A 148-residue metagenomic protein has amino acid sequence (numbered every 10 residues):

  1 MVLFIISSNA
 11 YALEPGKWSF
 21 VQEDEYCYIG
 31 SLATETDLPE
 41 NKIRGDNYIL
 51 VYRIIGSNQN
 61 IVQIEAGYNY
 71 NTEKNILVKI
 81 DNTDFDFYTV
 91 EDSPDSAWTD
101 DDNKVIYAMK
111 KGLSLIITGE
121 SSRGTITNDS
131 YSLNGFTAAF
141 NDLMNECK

Functional and structural regions predicted by a protein language model:
I5-N9: N-terminal signal peptide c-region/cleavage motif recognized by signal peptidases
Y11-K148: A generic "folded-domain core" signal
